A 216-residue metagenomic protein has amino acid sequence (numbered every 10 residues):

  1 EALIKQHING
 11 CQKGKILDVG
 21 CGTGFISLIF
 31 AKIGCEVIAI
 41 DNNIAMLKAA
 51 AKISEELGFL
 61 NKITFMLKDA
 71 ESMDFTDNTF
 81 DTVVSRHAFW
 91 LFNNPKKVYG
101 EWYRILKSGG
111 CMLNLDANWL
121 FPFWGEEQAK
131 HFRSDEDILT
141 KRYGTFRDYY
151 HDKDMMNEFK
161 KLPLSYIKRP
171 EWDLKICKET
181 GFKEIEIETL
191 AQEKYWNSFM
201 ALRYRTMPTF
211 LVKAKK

Functional and structural regions predicted by a protein language model:
E1-K13: Conserved alpha-helix/loop element of class I SAM-dependent methyltransferases that forms part of the SAM/SAH-binding
L17-V19, T23-S72: Class I SAM-dependent methyltransferase SAM/SAH-binding core
E71-T82: A short acidic, Gly/Pro-enriched loop at the edge of an enzyme's catalytic core that lines a small-molecule cofactor
T82-P95: A short SAM/SAH-binding and catalytic strip from SAM-dependent methyltransferases
K96-S108: A short glycine-rich, Lys/Arg-flanked "PGG" loop and its adjoining helix->strand segment in the class I
C111-D148: Conserved class I S-adenosyl-L-methionine
L164-G181: Short alpha-helix
T180-K183, S198-K216: Core SAM-dependent methyltransferase catalytic element
